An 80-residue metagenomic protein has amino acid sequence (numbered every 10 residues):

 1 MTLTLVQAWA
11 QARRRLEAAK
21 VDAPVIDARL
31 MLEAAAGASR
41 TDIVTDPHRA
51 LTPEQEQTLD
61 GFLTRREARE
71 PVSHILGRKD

Functional and structural regions predicted by a protein language model:
M1-A23: Non-catalytic nucleic-acid substrate-recognition regions in nucleic-acid-modifying enzymes
T4, R29-L32: N-proximal short alpha-helices
V25, L32-D80: Conserved AdoMet
